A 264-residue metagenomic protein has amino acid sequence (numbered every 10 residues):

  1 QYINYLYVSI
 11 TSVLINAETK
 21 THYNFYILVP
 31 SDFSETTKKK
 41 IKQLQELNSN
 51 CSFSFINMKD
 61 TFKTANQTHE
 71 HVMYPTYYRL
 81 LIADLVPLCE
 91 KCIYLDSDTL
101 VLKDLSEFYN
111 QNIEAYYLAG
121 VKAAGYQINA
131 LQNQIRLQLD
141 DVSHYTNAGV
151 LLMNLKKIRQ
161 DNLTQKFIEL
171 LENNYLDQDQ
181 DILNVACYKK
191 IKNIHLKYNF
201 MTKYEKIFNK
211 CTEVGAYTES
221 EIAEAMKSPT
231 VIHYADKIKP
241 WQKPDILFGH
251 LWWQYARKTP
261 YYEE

Functional and structural regions predicted by a protein language model:
Y2-Y5, M153-E264: A glycosyltransferase accessory/donor-loop signature
I3-E18: Histidine-anchored nucleotide/phosphate-binding helix
T11, K38-K42, L102-E114, T164: Short alpha-helix within the catalytic core of nucleotide-sugar-dependent glycosyltransferases
A17-Y26, F53: Short loop->beta transition adjacent to catalytic acidic/histidine clusters or analogous donor-positioning motifs
H22-S31, G120-V121: Short internal beta-strands
T37-L85: Active-site-proximal specificity loops/subdomain of glycosyltransferases
C92: Short aromatic/hydrophobic "clamp" motif used to bind/position activated sugar donors
T99-R136: Conserved donor-nucleotide/metal-binding helix-loop-beta segment in metal-dependent transferases, i.e., the alpha-helix
